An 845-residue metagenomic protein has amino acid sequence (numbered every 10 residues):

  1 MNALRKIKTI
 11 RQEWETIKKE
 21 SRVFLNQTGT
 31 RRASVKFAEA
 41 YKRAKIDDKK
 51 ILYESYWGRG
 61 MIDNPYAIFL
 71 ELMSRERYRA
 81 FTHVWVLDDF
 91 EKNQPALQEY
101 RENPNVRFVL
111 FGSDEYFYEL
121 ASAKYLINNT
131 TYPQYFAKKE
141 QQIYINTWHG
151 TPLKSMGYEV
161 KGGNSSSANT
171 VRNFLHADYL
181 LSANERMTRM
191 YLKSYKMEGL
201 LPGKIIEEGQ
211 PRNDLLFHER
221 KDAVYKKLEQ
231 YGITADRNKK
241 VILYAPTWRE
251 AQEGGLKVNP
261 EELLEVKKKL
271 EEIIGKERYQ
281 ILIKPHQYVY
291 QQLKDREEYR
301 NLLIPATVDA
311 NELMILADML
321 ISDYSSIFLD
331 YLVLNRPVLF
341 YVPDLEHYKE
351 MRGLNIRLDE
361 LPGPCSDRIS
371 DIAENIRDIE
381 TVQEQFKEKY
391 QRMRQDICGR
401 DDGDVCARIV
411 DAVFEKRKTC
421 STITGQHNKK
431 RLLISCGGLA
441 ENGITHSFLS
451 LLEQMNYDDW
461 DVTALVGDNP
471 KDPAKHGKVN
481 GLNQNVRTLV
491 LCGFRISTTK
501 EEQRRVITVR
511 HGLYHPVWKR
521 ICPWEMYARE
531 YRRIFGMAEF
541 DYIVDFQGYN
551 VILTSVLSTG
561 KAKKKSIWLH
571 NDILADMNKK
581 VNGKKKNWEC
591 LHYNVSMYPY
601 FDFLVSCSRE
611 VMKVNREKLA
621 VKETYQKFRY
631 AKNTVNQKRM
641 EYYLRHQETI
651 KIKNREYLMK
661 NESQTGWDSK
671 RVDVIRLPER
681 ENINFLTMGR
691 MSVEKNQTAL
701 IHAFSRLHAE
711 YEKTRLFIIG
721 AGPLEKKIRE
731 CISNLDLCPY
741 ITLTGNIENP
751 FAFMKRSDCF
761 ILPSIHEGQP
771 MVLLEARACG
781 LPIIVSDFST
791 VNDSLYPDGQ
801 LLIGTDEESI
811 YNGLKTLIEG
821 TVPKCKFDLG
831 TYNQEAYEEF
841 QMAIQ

Functional and structural regions predicted by a protein language model:
I62-F69, P211-L293, R639-V674, P678-R680 (+1 more regions): Conserved catalytic-core segment of nucleotide-activated headgroup transferases in glycan assembly
E115-F117, S165-L180, Y531-A538, K584-S606: Membrane-proximal helix-turn-helix segments that form the acceptor-binding/catalytic region of lipid-linked
K139-M156, L339, Y542-V544, L557-M577: Active-site proximal beta-strand in glycosyltransferases
Y179-G203, L553, P599-Y630, V635-K660: A short, active-site helix/loop in glycosyltransferases that binds the activated sugar's phosphate group
L320-I321, P337-Y348, L773, P782-V785: Short hydrophobic beta-strand element within catalytic cores of glycosyltransferases and related nucleotide-activated
P364-R368, P797-E808, K815-G820: Conserved acidic donor-binding segment of nucleotide-sugar-dependent glycosyltransferases
K387-I409, T821-Q845: A charged, aromatic-enriched C-terminal amphipathic alpha-helix characteristic of glycosyltransferases across folds
N746, I765: Aromatic "clamp/platform" in nucleotide-sugar-dependent glycosyltransferases that forms part of the donor/acceptor
